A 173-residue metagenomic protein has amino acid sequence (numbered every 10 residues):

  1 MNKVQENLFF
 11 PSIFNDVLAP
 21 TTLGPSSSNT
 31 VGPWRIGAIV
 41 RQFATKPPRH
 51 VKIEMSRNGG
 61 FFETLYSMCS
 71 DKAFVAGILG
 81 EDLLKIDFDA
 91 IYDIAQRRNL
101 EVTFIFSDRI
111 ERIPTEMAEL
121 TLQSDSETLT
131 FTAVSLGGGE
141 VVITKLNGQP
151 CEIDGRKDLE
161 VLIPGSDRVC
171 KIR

Functional and structural regions predicted by a protein language model:
M1-F14, T45-H50: Acidic-glycine-rich active-site phosphate/pyrophosphate-binding loop
I13, R35, Q42, A73 (+2 more regions): N-terminal loops that bind phosphate or other acidic moieties and the adjacent beta-alpha structural core
L18-I39: Conserved phosphate/anionic-ligand binding catalytic regions in large, soluble enzymes, centered on
P25-S26, T30, M55-N58, I105-S107 (+2 more regions): Fold-independent oxyanion-binding glycine-rich loops and adjacent beta-strand/coil segments at enzyme active sites
A38-F43, P48, E54, N58-G60: An N-terminal amphipathic alpha-helical segment
K52-E101: A structural-propensity feature for long, helix-poor, extended segments
A73, V102-F104, D125-R173: A conserved regulatory-domain signal marking ACT and ACT-like small-molecule sensing domains and adjacent regulatory
Q96-V134: C-terminal edge-of-domain segments
